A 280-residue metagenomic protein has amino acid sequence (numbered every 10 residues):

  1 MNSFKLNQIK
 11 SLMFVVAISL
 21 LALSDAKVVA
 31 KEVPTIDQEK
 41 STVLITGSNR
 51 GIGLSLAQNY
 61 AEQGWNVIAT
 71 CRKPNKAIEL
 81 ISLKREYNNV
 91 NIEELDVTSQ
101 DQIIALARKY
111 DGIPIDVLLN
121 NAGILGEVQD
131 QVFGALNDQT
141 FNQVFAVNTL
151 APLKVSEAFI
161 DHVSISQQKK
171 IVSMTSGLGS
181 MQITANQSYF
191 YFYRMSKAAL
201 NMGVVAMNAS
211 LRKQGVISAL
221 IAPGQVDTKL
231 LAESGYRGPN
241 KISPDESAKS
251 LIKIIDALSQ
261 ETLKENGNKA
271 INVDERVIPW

Functional and structural regions predicted by a protein language model:
N49: Conserved glycine-rich cofactor-binding loop
Q63-I78: Conserved glycine-rich Rossmann-like NAD(P)H-binding loop of the short-chain dehydrogenase/reductase
K84-D101: Rossmann-fold cofactor-recognition segment
T98-I113: Conserved Rossmann-fold cofactor-binding substructure of NAD(P)-dependent oxidoreductases
I124-L125, V132-F145, I165-K213: Catalytic loop of short-chain dehydrogenase/reductase
V155-F159, V163, G203-V204: Hydrophobic positions on the long internal alpha-helix of Rossmann-like NAD(P)-dependent oxidoreductase domains
K213, L220, T228, G235-W280: C-terminal helical subdomain
